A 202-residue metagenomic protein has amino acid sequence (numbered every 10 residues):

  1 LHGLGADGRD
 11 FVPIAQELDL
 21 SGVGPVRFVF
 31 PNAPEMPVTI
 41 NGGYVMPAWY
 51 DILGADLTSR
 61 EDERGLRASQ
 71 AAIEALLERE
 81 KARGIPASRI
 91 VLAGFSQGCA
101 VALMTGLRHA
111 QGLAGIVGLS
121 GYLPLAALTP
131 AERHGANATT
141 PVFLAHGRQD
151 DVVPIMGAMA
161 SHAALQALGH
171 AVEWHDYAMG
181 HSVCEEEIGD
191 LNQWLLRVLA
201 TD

Functional and structural regions predicted by a protein language model:
L1-V91: Serine-hydrolase catalytic machinery in alpha/beta-hydrolase-like enzymes
F11-Q16, P130, P154-A164: Short alpha-helix in the alpha/beta-hydrolase fold that links the catalytic acid
L18-G24, G84, H109-G112, Q166-H170 (+1 more regions): Short helix-capping segments at alpha-helix termini
P31-E35, G121, M179: Active-site loop/turn elements of alpha/beta-hydrolase fold enzymes, especially the short glycine-/histidine-rich
K81, P86-N137: Primarily recognizes the serine-hydrolase "nucleophile elbow" in alpha/beta-hydrolase and SGNH/GDSL folds
N137-V142, L168-A171: Short, proline-enriched alpha-helix->beta-strand connector loops that line the catalytic pocket of alpha/beta-hydrolase
F143-H146, D150: Short beta-strand/loop motif that positions the catalytic acidic residue of the alpha/beta-hydrolase fold
M156-D202: C-terminal catalytic histidine-bearing segment of alpha/beta-hydrolase fold enzymes
